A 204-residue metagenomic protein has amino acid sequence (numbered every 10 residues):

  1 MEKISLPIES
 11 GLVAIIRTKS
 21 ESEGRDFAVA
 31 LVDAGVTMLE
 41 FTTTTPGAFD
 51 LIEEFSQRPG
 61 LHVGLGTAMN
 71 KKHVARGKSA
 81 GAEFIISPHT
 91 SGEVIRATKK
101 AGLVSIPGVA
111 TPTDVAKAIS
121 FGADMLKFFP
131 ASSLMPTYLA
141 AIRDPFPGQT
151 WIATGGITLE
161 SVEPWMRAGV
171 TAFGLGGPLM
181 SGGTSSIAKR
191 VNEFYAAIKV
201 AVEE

Functional and structural regions predicted by a protein language model:
M1-E83, T90, K100-A101, G148 (+2 more regions): Conserved N-terminal beta1-alpha1 strand-loop-helix module at the mouth
G24, I52-S56, I119, L139 (+1 more regions): Distinct, well-ordered alpha-helical segments
E40, G64, I86, I106 (+2 more regions): Conserved beta-strand positions in the central sheet of alpha/beta enzyme cores
T43, T67, P88-T90, V109-T111 (+3 more regions): Short secondary-structure boundary segments
N70-A80, T113-F121, Y138, I157-F173: Catalytic cores of alpha/beta
F84, P88-V94, K127-P136, A168-R190: Glycine-rich phosphate-binding active-site loops on the catalytic face of alpha/beta enzymes
P88-D124, F128-S133: Histidine/lysine/aspartate-rich catalytic loop segments that bind and position anionic ligands
L139-F146, A201: A charged, well-structured terminal subsegment
